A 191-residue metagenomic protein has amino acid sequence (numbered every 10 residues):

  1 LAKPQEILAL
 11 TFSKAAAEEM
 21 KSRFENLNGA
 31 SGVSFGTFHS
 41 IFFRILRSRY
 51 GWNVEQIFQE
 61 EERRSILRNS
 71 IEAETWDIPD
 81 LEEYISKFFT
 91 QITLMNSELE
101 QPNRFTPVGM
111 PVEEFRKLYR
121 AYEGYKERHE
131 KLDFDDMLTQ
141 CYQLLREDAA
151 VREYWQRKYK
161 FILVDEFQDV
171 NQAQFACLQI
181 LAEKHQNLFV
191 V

Functional and structural regions predicted by a protein language model:
L1-N53, E153, V190: P-loop NTPase Walker
A2, G29, W76-D77, K131 (+1 more regions): Helix N-cap/coil-helix junction residues
L8, A16, S34, R63 (+1 more regions): Conserved helicase NTPase motor core
E18-K21, E25, R68, E123 (+1 more regions): Class I S-adenosyl-L-methionine
N28, Y50, E74-T75, A182: A broad structural signal for alpha-helix termini and local helix breaks/kinks
S40-F43, T90-T93, T139, Q143 (+1 more regions): Generic alpha-helical structural context detector
G51-D135: ATP-hydrolysis module of ASCE/P-loop NTPase motor domains, specifically the Walker B Asp-Glu catalytic pair
